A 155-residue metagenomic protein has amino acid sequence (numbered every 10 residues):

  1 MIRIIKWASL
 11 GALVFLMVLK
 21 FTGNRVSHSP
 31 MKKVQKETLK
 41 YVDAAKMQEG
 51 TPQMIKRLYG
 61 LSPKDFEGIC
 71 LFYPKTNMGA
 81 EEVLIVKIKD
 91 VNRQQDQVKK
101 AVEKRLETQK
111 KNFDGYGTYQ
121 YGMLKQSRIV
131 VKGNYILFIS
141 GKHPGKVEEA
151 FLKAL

Functional and structural regions predicted by a protein language model:
I2-E82, I88-L155: Soluble, non-membrane globular domain cores that form compact, hydrophobic packing and curved binding surfaces
